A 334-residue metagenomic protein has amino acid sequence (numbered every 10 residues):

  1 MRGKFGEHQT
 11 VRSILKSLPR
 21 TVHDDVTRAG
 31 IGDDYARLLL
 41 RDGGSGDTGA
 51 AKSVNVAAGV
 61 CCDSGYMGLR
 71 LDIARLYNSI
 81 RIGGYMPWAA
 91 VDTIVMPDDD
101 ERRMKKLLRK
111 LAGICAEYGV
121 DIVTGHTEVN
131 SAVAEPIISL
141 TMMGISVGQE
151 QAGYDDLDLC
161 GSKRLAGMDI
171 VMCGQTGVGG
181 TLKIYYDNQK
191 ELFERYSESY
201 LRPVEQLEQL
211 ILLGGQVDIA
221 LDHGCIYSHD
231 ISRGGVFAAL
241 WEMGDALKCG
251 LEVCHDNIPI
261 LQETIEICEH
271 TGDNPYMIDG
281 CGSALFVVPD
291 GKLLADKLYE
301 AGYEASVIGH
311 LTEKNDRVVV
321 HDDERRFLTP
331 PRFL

Functional and structural regions predicted by a protein language model:
M1-L334: Helix-biased detector of long, well-ordered alpha-helical tracts
